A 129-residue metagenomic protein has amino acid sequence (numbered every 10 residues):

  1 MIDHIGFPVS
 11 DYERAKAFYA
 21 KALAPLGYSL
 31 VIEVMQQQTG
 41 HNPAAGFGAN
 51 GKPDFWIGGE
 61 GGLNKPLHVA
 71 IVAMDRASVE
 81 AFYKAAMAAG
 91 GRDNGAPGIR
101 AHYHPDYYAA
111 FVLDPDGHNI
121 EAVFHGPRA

Functional and structural regions predicted by a protein language model:
M1-D3: Extreme N-terminal starter segment of soluble prokaryotic enzymes
F7-K52: Core segments of cupin and vicinal oxygen chelate
D11-R14, A70-P115: Vicinal oxygen chelate
S29-V31, F55-I57, D93-P97: A short linear hydrophobic-aromatic micro-motif
Q38-A81: Long, continuous compositionally biased terminal/linker segments
A101-H102, H125-A129: A short acidic/small-residue loop/turn micro-motif
N119: Glycine-rich acetyl-CoA-binding "A-motif" of GNAT/NAT acetyltransferases
